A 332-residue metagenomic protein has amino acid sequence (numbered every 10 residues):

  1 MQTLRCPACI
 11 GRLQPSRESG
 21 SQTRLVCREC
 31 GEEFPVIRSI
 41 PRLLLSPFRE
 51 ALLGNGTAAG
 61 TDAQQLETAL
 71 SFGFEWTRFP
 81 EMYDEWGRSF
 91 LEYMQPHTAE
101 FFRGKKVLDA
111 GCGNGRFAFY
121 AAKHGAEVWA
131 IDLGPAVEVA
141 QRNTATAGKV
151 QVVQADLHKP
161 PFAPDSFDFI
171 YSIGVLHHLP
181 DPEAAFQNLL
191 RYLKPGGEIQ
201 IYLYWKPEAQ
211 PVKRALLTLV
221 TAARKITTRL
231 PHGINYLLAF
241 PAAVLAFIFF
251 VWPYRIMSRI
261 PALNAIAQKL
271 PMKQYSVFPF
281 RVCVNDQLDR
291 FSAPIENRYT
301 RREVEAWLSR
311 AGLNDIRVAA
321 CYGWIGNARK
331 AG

Functional and structural regions predicted by a protein language model:
M1-P161, F169, I295-R298, E303 (+2 more regions): Conserved N-terminal segment of class I S-adenosyl-L-methionine
P161-A163, P180: GHKL-family ATP-binding catalytic core of two-component histidine kinases
F169-P180: A short SAM/SAH-binding and catalytic strip from SAM-dependent methyltransferases
E183-P195: A short glycine-rich, Lys/Arg-flanked "PGG" loop and its adjoining helix->strand segment in the class I
E198-R229, L237-A239: Conserved class I S-adenosyl-L-methionine
R214, I226-N297, R301-S309: Substrate-binding/catalytic lobe of Class I Rossmann-like enzymes that use SAM or dcSAM, i.e., the mid-to-C-terminal
